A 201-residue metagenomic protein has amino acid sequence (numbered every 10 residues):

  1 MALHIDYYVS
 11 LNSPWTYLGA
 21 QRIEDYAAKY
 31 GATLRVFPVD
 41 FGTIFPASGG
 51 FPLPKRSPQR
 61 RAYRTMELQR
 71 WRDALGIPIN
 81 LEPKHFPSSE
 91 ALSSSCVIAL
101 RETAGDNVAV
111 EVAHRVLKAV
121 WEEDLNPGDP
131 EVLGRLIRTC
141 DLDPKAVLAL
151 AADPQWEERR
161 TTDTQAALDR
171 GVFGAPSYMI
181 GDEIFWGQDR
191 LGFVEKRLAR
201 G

Functional and structural regions predicted by a protein language model:
M1-H4, K84: A structural signal for the main folded, soluble domain(s) of proteins
L3-D6, N12-A32, E111, R115-G201: C-terminal cap of thioredoxin/glutaredoxin-like
L11, Y17-V120: Structural alpha/beta surface segment adjacent to cysteine/selenocysteine redox centers across thiol/disulfide enzymes
